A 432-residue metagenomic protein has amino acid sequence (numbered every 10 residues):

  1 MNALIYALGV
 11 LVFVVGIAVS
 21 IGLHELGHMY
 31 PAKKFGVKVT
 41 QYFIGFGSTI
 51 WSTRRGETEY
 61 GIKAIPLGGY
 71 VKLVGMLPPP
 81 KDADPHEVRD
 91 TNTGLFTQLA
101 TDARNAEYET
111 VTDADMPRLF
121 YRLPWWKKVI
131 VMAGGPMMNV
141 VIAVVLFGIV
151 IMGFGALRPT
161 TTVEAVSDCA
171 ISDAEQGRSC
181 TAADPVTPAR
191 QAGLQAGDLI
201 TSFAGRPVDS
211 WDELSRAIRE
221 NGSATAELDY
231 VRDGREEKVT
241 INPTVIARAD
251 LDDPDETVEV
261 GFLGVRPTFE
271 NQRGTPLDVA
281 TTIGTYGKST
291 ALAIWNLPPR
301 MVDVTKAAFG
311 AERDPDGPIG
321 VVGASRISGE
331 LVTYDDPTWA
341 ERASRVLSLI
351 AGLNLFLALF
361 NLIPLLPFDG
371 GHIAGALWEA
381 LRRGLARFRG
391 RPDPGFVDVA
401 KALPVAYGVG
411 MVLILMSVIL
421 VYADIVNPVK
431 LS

Functional and structural regions predicted by a protein language model:
L4-V111, D115, L357-R387: Small-residue-rich helix-interface/hinge motifs
I5, G9, F13, L123-V131 (+1 more regions): Residue-level signature of transmembrane alpha-helical entry/exit and packing/kink sites in multi-pass membrane
I17-I21, N139, L353-N361, L413-L420: Alpha-helical transmembrane segments of multi-pass membrane proteins
G22, K34, S48, T58 (+5 more regions): Internal alpha-helical transmembrane segments
H24, I62, A189, G197-I200 (+8 more regions): Terminal peptide-recognition signature
D115-W125, A170-I171, D250-L359, L377-P404 (+1 more regions): Functional transmembrane alpha-helices
G177, P185-W211: Conserved PDZ fold ligand-binding element
Q195, T201, S215-E259: PDZ-domain C-terminal substructure recognizer with occasional recognition of PDZ-binding tails
